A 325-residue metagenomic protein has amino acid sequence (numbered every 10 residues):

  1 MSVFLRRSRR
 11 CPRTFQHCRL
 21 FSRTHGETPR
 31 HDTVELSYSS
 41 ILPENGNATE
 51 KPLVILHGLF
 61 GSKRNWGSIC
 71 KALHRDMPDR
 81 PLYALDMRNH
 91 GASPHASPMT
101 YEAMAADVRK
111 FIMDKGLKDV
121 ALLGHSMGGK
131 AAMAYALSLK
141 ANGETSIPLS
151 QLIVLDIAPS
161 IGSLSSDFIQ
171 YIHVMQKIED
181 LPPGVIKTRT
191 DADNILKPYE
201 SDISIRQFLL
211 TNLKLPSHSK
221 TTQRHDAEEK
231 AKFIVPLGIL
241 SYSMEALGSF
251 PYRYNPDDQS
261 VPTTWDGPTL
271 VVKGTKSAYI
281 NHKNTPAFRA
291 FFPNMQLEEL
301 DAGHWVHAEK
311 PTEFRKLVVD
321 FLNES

Functional and structural regions predicted by a protein language model:
M1-V54, K71-P81, L117-K118, D320-S325: Alpha/beta-hydrolase fold catalytic core
S39-N47, G67, H74-L123, M127 (+3 more regions): Active-site loop/oxyanion-hole signature of alpha/beta-hydrolase fold enzymes
G46, S217-D301: Conserved serine/cysteine hydrolase catalytic core
V54-G58, H125, K273: The conserved beta1-alpha1 loop
G58-S68: Serine-hydrolase catalytic-loop signature spanning alpha/beta hydrolases and amidase-signature enzymes
F60, M87-G91, P159, G303-V306: Alpha/beta-hydrolase active-site loop signature
M133-S138, E144-A192: Flexible "cap/lid" loop of the alpha/beta hydrolase fold
E299-K316: Catalytic histidine-centered segment of alpha/beta-hydrolase-like enzymes
